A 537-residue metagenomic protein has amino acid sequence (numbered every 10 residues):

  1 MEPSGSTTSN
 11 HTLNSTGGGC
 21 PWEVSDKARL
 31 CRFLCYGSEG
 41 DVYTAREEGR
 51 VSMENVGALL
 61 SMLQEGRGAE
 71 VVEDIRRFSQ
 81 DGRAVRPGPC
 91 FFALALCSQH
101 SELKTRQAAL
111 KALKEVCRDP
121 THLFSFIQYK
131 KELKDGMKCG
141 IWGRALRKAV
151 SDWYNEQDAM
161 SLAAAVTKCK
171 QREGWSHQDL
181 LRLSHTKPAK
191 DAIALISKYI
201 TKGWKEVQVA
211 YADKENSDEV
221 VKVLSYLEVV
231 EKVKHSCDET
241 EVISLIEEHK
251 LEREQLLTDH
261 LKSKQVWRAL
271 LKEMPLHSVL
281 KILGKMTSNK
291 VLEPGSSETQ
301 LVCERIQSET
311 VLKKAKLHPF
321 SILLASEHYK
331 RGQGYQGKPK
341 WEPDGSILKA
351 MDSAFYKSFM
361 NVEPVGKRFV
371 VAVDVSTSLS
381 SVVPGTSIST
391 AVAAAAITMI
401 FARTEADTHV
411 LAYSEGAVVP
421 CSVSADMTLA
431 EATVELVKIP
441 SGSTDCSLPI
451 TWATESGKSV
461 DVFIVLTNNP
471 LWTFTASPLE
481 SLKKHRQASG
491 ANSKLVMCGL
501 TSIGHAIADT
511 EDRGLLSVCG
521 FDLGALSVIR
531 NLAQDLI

Functional and structural regions predicted by a protein language model:
M1-I388, A406-I537: Long lumenal/extracellular ectodomains of secretory and single-pass membrane proteins
V392: Short, positively charged, Gly/Tyr-enriched micro-motifs that form contact patches at catalytic or ligand/partner
A395: Catalytic core segments in nucleotide and nucleic-acid processing enzymes
